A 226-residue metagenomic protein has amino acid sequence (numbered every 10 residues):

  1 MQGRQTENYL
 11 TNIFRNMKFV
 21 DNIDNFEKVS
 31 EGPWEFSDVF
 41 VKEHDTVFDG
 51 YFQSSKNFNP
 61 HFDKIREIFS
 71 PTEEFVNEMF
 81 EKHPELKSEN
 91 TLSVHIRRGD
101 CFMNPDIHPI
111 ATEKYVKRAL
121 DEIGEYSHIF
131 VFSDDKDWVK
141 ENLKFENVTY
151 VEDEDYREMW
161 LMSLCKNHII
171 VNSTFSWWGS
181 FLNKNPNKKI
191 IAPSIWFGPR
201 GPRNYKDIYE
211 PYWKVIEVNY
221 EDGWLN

Functional and structural regions predicted by a protein language model:
Q2-Y126, I216, W224: Secretory-pathway luminal glycosyltransferase catalytic domains
S93, V148-Y150, I190, W213-E217: Conserved beta-strand scaffold positions in the cores of enzyme catalytic domains, especially in NTP/NDP-utilizing
L120-I208: Donor-binding and catalytic core of enzymes assembling or modifying cell-surface/extracellular glycoconjugates
P199-N226: Leloir-type glycosyltransferase catalytic cores
